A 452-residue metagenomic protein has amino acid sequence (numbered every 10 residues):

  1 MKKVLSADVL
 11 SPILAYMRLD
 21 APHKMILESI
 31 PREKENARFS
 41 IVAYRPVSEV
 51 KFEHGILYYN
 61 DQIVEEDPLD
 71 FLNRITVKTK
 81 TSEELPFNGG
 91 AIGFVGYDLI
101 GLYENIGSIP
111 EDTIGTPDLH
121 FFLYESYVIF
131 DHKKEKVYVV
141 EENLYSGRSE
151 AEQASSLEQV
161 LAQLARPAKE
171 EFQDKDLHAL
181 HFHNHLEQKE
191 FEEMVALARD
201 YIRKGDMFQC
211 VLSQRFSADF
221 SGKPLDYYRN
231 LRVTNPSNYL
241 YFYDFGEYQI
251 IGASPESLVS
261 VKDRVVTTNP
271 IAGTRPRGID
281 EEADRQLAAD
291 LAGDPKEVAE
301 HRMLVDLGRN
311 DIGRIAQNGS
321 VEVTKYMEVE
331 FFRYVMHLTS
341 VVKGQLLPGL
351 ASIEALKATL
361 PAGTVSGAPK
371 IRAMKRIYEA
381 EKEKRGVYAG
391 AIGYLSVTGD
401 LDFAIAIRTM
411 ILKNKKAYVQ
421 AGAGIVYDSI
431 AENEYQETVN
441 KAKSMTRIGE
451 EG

Functional and structural regions predicted by a protein language model:
M1-G452: Extended alpha-helical targeting/anchoring segments, especially N-terminal organellar/secretory targeting helices
